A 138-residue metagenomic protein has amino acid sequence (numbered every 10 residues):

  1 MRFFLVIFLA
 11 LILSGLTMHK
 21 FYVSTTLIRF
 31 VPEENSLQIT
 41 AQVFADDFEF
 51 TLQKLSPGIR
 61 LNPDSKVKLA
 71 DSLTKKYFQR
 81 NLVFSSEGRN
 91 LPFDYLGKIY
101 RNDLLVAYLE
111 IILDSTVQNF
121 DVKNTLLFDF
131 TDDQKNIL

Functional and structural regions predicted by a protein language model:
M1-F21: Bacterial Sec-dependent N-terminal signal peptides
T17-L138: N-terminal soluble domains immediately following signal/targeting peptides that reside in extracytoplasmic
